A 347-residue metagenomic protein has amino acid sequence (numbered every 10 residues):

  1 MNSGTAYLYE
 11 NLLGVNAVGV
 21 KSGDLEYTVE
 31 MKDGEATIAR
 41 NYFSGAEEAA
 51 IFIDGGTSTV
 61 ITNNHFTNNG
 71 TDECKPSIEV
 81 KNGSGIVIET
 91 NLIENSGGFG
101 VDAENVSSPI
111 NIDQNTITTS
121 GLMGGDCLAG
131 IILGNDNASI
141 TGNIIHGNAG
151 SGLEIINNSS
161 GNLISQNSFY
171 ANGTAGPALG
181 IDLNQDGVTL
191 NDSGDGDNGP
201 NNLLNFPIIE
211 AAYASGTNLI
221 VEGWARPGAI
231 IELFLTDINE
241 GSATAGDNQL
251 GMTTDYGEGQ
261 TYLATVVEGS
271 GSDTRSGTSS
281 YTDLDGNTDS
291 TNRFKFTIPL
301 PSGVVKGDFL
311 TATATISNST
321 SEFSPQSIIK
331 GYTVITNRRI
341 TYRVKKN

Functional and structural regions predicted by a protein language model:
M1, A17-Y27, E47-D54, G70-K81 (+4 more regions): Short glycine/acidic-rich loop motifs that flank beta-strands on beta-rich extracellular proteins
M1, A6, N11-L13, A39-G45: Beta-strand-rich extracellular passenger or scaffold domains
A6-Y9, A36-A39, S58-T62, G85-E89 (+5 more regions): All-beta strand scaffolds that present successive hydrophobic residues in beta-strands
I132-P177, Y213, N218-I220: Repeat-solenoid scaffold signature
S160-E210: Catalytic cores of secreted or luminal carbohydrate-active enzymes
Y170, D182, A211-L219, W224-T333: Ser/Thr-rich low-complexity repeats and stalk/linker segments
T333-N347: Enriched but not universal
